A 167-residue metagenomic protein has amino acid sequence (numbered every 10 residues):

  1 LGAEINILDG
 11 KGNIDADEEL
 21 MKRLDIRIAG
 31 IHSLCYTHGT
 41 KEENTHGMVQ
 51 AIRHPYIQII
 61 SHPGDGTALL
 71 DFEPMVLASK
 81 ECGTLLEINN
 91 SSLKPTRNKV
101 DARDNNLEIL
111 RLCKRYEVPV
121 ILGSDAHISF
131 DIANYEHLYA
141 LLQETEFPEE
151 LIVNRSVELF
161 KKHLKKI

Functional and structural regions predicted by a protein language model:
L1-I88, Q143-E146, L151-I152, F160-I167: Extended substrate/RNA-proximal surfaces in nucleic-acid metabolism proteins
G64, S91, D125, N154-R155: Proline- and acidic/polar-enriched loop/turn elements at helix boundaries
T67, L93-K94, I128, V157: Positions that flank functional sites
L69-L77, T96-L112, S129-Q143, H163-L164: Histidine/acidic-residue-rich catalytic or RNA/ligand-binding cores of hydrolases and nuclease-related proteins
L86-E87, S91-S124: Glycine/small-residue-rich hydrophobic helix-like segments
V118-I132, I152: Short acidic/histidine-rich active-site segments
